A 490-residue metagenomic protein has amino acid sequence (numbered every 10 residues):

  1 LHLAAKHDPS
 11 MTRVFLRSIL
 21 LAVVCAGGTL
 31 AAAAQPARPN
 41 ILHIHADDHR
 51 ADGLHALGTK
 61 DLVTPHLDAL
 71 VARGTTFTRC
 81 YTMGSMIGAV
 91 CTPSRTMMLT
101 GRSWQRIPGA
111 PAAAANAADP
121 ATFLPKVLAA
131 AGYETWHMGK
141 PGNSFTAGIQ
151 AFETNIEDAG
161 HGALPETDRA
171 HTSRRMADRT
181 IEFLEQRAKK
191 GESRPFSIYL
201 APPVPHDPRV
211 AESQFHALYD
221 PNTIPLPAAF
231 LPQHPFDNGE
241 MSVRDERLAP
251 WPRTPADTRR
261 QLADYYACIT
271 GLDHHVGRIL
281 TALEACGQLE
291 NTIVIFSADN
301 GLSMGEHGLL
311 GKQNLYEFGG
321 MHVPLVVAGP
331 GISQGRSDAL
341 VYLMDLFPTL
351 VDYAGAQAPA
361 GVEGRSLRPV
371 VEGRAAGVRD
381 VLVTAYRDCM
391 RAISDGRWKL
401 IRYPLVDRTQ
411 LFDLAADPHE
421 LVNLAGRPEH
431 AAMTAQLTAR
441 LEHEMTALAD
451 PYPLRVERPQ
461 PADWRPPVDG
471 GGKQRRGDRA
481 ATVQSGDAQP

Functional and structural regions predicted by a protein language model:
K6-H7, A34: Short, intrinsically disordered terminal tails adjacent to the first/last structured region
D8-L20, G27: Bacterial N-terminal signal peptides that target proteins for export
L21, L30-P404, R408-T409, P418-A439 (+3 more regions): Formylglycine-dependent sulfatase
A415: Residues forming the ATP-binding cleft of Hanks-type serine/threonine protein kinase domains
